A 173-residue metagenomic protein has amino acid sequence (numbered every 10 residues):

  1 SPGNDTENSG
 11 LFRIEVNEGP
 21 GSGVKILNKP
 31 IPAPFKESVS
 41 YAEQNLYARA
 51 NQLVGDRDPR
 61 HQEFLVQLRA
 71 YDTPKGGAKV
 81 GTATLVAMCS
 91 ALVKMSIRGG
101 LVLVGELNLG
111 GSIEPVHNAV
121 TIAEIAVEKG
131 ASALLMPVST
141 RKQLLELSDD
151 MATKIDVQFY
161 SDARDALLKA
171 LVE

Functional and structural regions predicted by a protein language model:
S1-P2: Flexible, glycine/threonine-enriched loop-and-boundary segments that flank and lead into catalytic domains of large
D5-E173: Peripheral, non-AAA+ core regions of ATP-driven protein-machinery
